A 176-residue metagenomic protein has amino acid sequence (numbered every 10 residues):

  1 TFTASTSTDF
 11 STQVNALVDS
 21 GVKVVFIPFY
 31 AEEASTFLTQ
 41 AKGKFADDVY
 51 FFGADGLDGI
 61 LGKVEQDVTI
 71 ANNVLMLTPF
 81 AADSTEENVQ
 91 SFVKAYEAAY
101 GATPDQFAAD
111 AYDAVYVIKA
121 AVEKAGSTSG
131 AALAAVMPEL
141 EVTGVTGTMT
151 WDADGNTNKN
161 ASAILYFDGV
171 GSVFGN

Functional and structural regions predicted by a protein language model:
T1-N176: Extracytosolic ligand-binding ectodomains
